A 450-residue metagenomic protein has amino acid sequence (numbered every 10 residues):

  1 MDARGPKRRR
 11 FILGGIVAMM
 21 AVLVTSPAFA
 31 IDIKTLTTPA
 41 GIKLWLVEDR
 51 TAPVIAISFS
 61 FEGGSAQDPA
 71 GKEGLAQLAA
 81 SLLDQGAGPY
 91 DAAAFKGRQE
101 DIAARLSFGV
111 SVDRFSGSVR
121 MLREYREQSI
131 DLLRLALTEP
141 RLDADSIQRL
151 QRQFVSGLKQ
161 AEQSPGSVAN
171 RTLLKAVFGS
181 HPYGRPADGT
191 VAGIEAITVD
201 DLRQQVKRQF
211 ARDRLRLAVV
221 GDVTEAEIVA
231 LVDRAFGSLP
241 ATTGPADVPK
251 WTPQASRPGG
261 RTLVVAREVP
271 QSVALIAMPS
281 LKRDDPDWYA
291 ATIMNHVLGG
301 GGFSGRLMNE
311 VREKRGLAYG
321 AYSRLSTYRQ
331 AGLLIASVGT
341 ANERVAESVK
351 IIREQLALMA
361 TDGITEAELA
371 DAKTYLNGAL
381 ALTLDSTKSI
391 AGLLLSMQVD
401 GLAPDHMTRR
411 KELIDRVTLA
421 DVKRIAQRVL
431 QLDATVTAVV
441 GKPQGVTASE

Functional and structural regions predicted by a protein language model:
I31-L36, F95, G157, K175-L215 (+3 more regions): Histidine-acidic residue clusters that define the catalytic metal-binding segment of zinc metallopeptidase domains
I33, S58-R123, Q163, R185-P186 (+1 more regions): M16/MPP (pitrilysin/insulinase) zinc-metallopeptidase core fold and M16-derived inactive scaffolds
S65, L275-P279, G299-T340: A structural supersecondary motif
Q85-P89, R120-Q151, G301, Y322 (+2 more regions): M16/insulysin-pitrilysin zinc metalloprotease superfamily fold
K96-Q205, D371-K388, G392: Acidic/histidine-enriched segments that form metal/cofactor-coordinating and catalytic pocket/exosite environments
Q153-R171, P253-Q271, E313-A318, R329 (+2 more regions): Short acidic/His-enriched helical or mixed secondary-structure segments at domain edges of catalytic enzymes and some
K175, R216-G221, V338, A370-E450: C-terminal regions of mature proteins
G179, A187, A211-R212, R216-K282 (+2 more regions): An aromatic/glycine/proline-enriched structural segment found at the starts of mature extracellular/organellar domains
